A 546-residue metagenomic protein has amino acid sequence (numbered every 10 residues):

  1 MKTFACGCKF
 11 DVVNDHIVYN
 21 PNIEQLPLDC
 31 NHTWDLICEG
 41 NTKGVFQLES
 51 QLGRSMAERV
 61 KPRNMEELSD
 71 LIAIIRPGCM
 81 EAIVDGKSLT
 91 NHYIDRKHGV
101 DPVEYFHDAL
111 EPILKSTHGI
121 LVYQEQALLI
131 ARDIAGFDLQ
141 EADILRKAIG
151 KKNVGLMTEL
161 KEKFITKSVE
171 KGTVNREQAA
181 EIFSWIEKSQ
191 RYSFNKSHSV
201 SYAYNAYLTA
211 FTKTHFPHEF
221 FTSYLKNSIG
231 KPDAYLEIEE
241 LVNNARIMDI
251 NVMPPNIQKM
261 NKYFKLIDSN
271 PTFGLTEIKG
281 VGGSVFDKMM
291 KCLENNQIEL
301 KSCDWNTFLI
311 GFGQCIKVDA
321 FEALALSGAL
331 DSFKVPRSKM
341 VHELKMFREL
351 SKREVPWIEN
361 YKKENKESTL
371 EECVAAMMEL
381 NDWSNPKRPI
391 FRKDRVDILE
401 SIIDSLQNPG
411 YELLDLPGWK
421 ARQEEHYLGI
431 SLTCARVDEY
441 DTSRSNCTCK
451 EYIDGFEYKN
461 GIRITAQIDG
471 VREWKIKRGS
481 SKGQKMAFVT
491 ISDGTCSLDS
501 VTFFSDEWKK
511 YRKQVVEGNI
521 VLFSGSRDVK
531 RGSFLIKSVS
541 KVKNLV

Functional and structural regions predicted by a protein language model:
M1-V546: Noncatalytic, beta-rich nucleic-acid-contacting surfaces in large DNA/RNA-processing enzymes
